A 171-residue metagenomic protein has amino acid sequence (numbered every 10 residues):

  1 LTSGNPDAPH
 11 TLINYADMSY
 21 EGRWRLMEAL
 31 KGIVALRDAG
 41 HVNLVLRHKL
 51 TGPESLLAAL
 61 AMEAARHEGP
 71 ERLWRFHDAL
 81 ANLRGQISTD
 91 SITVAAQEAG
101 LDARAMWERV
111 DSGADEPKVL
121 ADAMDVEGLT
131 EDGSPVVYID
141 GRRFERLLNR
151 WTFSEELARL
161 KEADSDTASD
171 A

Functional and structural regions predicted by a protein language model:
L1, D78, R142: Flexible, active-site-adjacent loop/turn segments at secondary-structure boundaries
L1-A8: Short beta-strand-to-loop junctions in surface cap/lid or active-site-entrance loops
T2, T51-G52, R66, R109 (+1 more regions): A generic helix-loop boundary/linker signal
S3, I87, F144: Short clusters of hydrophobic/aromatic residues that line enzyme substrate/ligand-binding pockets
A8, I13-Q97, A163, T167-A171: Structural alpha/beta surface segment adjacent to cysteine/selenocysteine redox centers across thiol/disulfide enzymes
H10-D17, G22-A35, V94-A171: C-terminal cap of thioredoxin/glutaredoxin-like
